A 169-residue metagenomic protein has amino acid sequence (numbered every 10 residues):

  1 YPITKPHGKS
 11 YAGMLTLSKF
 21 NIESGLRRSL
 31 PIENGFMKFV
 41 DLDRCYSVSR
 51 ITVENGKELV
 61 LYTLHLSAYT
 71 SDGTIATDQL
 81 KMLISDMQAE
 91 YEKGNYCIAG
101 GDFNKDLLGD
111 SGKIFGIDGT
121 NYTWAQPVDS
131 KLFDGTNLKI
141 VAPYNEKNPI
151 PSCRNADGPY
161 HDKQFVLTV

Functional and structural regions predicted by a protein language model:
Y1-L66: Structured beta-strand-rich core segments of catalytic domains in phosphoester-bond hydrolases
V60, S71-V169: Metal-dependent phosphoesterases centered on the DNase I-like endonuclease/exonuclease/phosphatase
